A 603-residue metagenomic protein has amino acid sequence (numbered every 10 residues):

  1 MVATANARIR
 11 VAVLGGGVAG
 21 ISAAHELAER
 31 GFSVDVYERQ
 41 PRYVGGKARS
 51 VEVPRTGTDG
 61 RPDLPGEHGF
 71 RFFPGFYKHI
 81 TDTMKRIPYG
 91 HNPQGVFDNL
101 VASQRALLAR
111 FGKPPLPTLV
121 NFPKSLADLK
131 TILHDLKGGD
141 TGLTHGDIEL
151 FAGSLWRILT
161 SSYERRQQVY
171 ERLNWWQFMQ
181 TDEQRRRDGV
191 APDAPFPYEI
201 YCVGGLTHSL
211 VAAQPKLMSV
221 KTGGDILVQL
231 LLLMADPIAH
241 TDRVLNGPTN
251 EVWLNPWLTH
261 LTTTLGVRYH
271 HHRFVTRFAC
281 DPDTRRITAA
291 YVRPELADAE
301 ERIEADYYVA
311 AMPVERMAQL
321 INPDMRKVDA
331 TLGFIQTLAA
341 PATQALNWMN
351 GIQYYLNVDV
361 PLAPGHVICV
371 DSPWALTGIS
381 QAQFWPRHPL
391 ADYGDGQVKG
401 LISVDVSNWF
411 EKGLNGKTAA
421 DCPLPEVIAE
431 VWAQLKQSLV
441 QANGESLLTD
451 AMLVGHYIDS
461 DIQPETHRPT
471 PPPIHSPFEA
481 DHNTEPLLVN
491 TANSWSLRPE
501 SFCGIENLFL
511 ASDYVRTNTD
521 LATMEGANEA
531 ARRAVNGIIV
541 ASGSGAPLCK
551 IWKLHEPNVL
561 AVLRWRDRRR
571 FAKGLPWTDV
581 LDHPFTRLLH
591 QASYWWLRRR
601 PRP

Functional and structural regions predicted by a protein language model:
M1-R8: A short, basic/flexible loop-to-alpha-helix module at the beginning of a structural domain
R8-V36: N-terminal Rossmann-like FAD-binding beta1-loop-alpha1 element of flavoenzymes
A28-R55: Glycine-rich FAD pyrophosphate-binding loop
T58-S154, R165, D579: Dinucleotide-binding Rossmann-like beta1-alpha1 core, especially the glycine-rich loop that anchors the ADP
F151-C280, T284-R286, L296: Active-site/ligand-binding neighborhood in enzyme catalytic cores
L232-N246, Y291, A305-Y307, E315-R498 (+5 more regions): C-terminal segments that line or cap access tunnels to active or ligand-binding sites in enzymes and enzyme-associated
A297-Y307: Core beta-strand elements of the Rossmann-like FAD/NAD(P) dinucleotide-binding domain in flavoenzyme oxidoreductases
G537-S593: Active-site-proximal substrate-binding core of FAD-dependent oxidoreductases
